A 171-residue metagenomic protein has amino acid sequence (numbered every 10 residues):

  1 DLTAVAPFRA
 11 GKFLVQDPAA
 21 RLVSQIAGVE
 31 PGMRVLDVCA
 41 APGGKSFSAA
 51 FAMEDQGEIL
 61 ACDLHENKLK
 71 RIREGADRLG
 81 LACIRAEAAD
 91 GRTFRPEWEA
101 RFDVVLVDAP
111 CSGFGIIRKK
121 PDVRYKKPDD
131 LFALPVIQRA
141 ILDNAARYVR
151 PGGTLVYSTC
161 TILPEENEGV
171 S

Functional and structural regions predicted by a protein language model:
D1-S171: S-adenosylmethionine
